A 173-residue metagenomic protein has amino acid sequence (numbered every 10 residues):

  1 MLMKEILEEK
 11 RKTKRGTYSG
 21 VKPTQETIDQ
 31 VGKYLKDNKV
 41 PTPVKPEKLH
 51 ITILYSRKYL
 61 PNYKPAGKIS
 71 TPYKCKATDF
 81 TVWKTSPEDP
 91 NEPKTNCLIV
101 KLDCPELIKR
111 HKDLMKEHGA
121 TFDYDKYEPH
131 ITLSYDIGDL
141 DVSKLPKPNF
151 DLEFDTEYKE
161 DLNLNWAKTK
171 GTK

Functional and structural regions predicted by a protein language model:
M3-K4: Extreme N-terminal basic, low-complexity initiation segments that serve as generic localization/processing leaders
L7-K173: Histidine-dependent nucleotide/RNA phosphoesterase domain, centered on the 2H-phosphoesterase fold with its duplicated
